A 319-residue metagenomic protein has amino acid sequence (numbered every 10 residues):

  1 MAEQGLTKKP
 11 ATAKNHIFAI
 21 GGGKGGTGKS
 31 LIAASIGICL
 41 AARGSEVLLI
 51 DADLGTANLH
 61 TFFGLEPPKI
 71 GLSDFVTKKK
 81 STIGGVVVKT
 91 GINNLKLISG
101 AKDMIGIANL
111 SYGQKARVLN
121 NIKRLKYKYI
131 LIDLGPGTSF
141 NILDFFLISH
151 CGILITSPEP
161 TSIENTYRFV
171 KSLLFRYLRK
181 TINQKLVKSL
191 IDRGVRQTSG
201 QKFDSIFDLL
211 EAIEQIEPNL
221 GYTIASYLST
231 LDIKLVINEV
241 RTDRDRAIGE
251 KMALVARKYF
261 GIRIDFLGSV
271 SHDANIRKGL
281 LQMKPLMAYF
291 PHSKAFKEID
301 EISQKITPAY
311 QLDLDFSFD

Functional and structural regions predicted by a protein language model:
M1-G26, S35, C39-E46, S81-G85: Extreme N-terminal, non-catalytic leader segments that precede Walker-type/kinase nucleotide-binding cores
K29: Conserved lysine of the Walker
I32: Hydrophobic positions on the alpha1 helix immediately C-terminal to the Walker A/P-loop
A52-K128, Q197-D204, E214-E217, S226-S229 (+1 more regions): P-loop/Walker-type NTP enzyme "switch/lid" segment
L54-T56, K102-I105, G137-T138, E159-S162 (+2 more regions): Conserved nucleotide-binding/hydrolysis micro-motifs of P-loop NTPases
G135-D265: Conserved catalytic-core segment of NTP-binding enzymes
F260, S271-Q282: Nucleotide-binding motor/catalytic cores of P-loop/tubulin-like NTPases across gene-expression machines
L281-A295: C-terminal boundary of histidine-terminating zinc-finger modules
